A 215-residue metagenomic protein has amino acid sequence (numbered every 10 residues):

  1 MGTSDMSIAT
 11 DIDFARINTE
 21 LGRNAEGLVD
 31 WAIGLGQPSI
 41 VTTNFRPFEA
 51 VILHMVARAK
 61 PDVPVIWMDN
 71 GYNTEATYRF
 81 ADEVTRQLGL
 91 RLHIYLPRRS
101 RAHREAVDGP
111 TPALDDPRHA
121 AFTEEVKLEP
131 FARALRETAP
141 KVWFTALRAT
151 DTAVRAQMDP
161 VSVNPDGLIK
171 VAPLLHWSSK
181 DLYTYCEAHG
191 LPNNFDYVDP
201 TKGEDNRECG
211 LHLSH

Functional and structural regions predicted by a protein language model:
G2-H215: Nucleotide-activated chemistry modules centered on ATP-dependent adenylation/adenylyltransferase
